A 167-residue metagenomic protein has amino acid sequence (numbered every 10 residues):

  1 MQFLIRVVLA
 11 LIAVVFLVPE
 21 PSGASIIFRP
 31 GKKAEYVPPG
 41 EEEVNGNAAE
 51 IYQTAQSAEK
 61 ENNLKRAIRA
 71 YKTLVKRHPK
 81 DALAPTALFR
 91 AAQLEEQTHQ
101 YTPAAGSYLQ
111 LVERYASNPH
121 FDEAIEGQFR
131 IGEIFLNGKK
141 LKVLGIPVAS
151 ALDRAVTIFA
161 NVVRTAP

Functional and structural regions predicted by a protein language model:
M1: Structured alpha-helical
L4, P21-P167: Acidic, polar-rich low-complexity tracts and alpha-helical solenoid repeat scaffolds
V7-F16: Bacterial N-terminal signal peptides
